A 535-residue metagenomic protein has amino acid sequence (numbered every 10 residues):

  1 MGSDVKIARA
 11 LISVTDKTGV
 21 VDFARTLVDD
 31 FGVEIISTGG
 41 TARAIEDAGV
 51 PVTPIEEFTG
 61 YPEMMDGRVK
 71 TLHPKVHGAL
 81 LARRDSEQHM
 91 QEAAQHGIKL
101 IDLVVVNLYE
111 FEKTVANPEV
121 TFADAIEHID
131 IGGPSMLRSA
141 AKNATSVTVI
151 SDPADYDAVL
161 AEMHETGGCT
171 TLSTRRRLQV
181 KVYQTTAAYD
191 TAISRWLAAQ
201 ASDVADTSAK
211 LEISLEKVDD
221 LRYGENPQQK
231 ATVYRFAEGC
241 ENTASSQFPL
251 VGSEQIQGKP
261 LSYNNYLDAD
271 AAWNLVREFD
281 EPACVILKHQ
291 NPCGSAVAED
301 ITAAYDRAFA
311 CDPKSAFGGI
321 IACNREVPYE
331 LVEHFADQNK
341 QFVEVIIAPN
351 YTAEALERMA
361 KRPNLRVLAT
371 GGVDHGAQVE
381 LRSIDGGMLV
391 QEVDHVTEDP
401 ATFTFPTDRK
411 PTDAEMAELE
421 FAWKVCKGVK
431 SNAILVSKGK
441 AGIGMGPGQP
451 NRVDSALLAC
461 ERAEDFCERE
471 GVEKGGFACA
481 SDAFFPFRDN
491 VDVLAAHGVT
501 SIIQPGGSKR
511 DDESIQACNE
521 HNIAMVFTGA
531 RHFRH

Functional and structural regions predicted by a protein language model:
M1-F58: N-terminal glycine-/serine-/threonine-rich phosphate-binding loop
G2-I12, V106-Y109, Y189-T191, R195-H535: ATP-dependent carboxylate/acyl-activation modules
V28-D29, E46, D130, A141 (+3 more regions): Anion (oxyanion) recognition and catalysis
I35, V52, V147-V149, V367 (+2 more regions): Hydrophobic beta-strand scaffold residues
G40-F111: Glycine-rich nucleotide/cofactor/substrate-binding loop typically near the N-terminus or early in the first domain
R84-P134, R138-A141, T404-D413: Active-site/ligand-binding-proximal alpha/beta "capping" segment
M136, N143-V159: Mobile "lid/hinge" segments at catalytic clefts and subdomain interfaces of large enzymes
P153-A154, A158-K210: Non-catalytic interaction/clamp surfaces of large macromolecular machines
